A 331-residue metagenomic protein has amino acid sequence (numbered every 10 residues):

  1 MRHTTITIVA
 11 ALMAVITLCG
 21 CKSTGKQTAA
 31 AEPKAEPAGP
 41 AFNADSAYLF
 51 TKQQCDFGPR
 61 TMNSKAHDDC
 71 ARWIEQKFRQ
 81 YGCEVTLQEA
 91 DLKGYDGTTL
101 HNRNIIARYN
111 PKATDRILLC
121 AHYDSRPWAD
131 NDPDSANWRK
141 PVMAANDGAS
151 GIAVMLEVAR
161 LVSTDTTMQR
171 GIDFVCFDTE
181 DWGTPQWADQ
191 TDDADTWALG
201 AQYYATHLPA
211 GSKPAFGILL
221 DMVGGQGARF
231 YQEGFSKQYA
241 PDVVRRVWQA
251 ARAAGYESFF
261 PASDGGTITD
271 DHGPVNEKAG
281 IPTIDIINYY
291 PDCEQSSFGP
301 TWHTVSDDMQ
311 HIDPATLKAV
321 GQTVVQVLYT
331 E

Functional and structural regions predicted by a protein language model:
M1-V9: Bacterial N-terminal signal peptides that target proteins for export
I16-G20: C-terminal motif of bacterial Sec signal peptides marking the signal peptidase cleavage site
K26-C70, Y81, E294-H311: N-terminal capping segment at the start of a domain
E32-A41, D56-K65, L92-Y95, N137-A149 (+5 more regions): Second-shell loop/turn segments in exported
L49-K112: A non-catalytic alpha/beta surface segment that caps or lines the substrate-entry region of metallo-dependent hydrolase
E89, T99, F216, V223-E331: Active-site-adjacent substrate-binding region of metalloamidase/peptidase-like peptide-processing proteins
R139-D242, D271: Acidic/histidine-rich catalytic neighborhood of metal-dependent amide-processing enzymes
